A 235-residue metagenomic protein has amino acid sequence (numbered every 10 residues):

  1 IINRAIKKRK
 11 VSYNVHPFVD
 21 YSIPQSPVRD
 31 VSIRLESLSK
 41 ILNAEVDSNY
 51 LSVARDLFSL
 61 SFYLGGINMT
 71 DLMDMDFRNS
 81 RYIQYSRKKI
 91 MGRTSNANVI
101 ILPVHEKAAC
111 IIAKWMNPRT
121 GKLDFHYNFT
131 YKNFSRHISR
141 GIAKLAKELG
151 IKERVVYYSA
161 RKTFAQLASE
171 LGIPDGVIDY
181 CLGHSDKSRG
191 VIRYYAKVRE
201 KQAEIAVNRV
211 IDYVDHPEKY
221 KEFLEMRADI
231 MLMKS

Functional and structural regions predicted by a protein language model:
I1-H16, G65-I67: N-terminal DNA-binding recognition helix of tyrosine site-specific recombinases/integrases
D20, M73-I111: Conserved tyrosine-mediated DNA breakage-rejoining catalytic core shared by Y-recombinases
Y21-V53: Long, amphipathic, Lys/Arg-enriched alpha-helical "connector/arm" segment
L38, H105-K152: Active-site/catalytic core of tyrosine-dependent DNA strand-transfer enzymes
D47-S48, S139-Y180, H184: Short, basic (Lys/Arg/His-rich) helix/loop patches that form interaction surfaces in the mid-to-C-terminal regions
R55-T70, Q166-L167: Short pre-functional
F77-Y82, K152-E153, I173-A196, P217-A228: Short, polar N-cap/turn motifs at the start of nucleic acid-interacting alpha helices
R87-R93, L182-H216, Y220, M231: Catalytic-site neighborhood detector that most strongly recognizes the C-terminal catalytic loop/helix of tyrosine
